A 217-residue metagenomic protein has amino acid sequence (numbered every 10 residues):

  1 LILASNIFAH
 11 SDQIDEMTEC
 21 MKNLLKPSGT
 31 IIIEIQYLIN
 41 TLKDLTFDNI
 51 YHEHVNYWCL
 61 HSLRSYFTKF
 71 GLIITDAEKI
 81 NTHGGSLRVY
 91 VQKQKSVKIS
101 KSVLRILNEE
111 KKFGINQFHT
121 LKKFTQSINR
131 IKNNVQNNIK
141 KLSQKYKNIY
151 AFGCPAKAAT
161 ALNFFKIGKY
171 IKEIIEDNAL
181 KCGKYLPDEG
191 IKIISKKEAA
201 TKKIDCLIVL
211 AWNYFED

Functional and structural regions predicted by a protein language model:
I2-L3: A conserved beta-strand element that flanks and buttresses the S-adenosyl-L-methionine
I7: Hydrophobic adenine-recognition pocket in adenosine-nucleotide-binding enzymes
D15-I32: A short glycine-rich, Lys/Arg-flanked "PGG" loop and its adjoining helix->strand segment in the class I
E16, T46-Y51, K166-G168, E189: Short secondary-structure boundary/capping segments
I33-N56, L60-S62, F67: Short, glycine-/aromatic-enriched active-site segment of Class I SAM-dependent methyltransferases
L72-H83: Conserved S-adenosyl-L-methionine
H83-I131: Flexible, glycine-/basic-rich loop-and-beta segments that form/coincide with the SAM-dependent methyltransferase
N138-E216: A solvent-exposed beta-alpha-beta segment
